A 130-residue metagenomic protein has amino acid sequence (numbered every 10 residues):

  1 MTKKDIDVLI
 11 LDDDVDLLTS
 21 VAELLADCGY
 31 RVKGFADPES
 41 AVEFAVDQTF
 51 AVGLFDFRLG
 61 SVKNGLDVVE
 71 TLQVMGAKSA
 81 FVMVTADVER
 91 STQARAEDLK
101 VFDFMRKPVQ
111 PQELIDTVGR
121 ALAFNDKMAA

Functional and structural regions predicted by a protein language model:
V15-K33, L99: Two-component/phosphorelay signaling modules centered on CheY-like receiver
G34-V52, G60: Acidic, metal-coordinating helix/loop segments flanking the phosphotransfer/catalytic sites of two-component signaling
E43, L66-K78: Short amphipathic alpha-helix used as the core "switch/output" element in two-component signaling
D56-E70: Conserved phosphotransfer microenvironments
D67, V88-D103: Alpha4 helix (beta4-alpha4-beta5 surface) of REC/receiver domains from two-component response regulators
S91, V109-V118, D126: C-terminal output helix
